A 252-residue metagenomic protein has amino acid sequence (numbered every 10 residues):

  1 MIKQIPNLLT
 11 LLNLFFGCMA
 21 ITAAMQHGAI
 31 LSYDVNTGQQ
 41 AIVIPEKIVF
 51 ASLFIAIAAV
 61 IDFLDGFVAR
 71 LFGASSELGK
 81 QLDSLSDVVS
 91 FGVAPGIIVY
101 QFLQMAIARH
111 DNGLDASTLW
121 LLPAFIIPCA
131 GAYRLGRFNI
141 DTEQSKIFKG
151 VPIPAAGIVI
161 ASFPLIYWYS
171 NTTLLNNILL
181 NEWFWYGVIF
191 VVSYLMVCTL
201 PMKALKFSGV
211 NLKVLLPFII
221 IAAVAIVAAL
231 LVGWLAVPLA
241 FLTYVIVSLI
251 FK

Functional and structural regions predicted by a protein language model:
M1, I44-F50, S75, D111-W120 (+3 more regions): Short juxtamembrane and helix-loop transition motifs at transmembrane-helix boundaries in membrane proteins
M1-F63, A240: Topogenic membrane-insertion module of multi-pass membrane proteins
M1-L14, I48, V68-V88, L135-A155 (+2 more regions): Interhelical loop and helix-boundary elements at the membrane-water interface of polytopic inner-membrane proteins
C18-Q26, G92-F102, V159-I166: Membrane-interfacial alpha-helical segments at the cytosolic side of multi-pass membrane proteins
S32-G38, A106-G113, S170-L179, A204-K206: Membrane-interface helix termini and inter-helical loops of multi-pass transporters
P45-E46, L53, L71-R134: Multi-pass membrane catalytic core of lipid/isoprenoid biosynthesis enzymes
F50-V60, D115-C129, L179-V191: Structural signature of hydrophobic alpha-helical transmembrane segments
S145-K252: C-terminal membrane-associated helical module and adjoining short loops/tails
